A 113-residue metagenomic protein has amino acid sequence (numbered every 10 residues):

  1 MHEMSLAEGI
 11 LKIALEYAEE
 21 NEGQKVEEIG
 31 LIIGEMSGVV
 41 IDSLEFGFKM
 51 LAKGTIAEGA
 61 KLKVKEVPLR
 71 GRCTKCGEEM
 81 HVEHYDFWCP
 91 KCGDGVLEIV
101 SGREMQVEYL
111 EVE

Functional and structural regions predicted by a protein language model:
M1-G59: Long, charged N-terminal interaction/targeting segments
I32-M36, K65-L69, L110: Short loop/turn motifs enriched for small/polar and acidic residues
G59-L69, P90-K91: Short, conserved loop-to-beta-strand elements that form functional interface hotspots
V67-P68, E83-H84, G102: Flanking scaffold residues of small Cys/His-coordinated metal-binding clusters
G71, F87, M105: Cys/His-enriched microdomains
C73-C76, C89-C92: Short cysteine-rich clusters marking metal-coordination/redox-active sites
E79-M80, V96: Cys/His-rich microdomains that often coordinate metals
K91-E113: Short microdomains enriched in Cys/His and/or Lys/Arg
